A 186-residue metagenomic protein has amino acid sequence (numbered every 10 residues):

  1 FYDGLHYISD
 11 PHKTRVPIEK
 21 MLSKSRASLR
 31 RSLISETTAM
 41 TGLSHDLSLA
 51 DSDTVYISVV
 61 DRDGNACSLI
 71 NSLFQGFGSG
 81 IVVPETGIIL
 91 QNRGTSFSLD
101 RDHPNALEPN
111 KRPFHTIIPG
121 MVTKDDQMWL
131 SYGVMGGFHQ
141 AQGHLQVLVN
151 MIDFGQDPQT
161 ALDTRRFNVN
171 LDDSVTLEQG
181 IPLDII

Functional and structural regions predicted by a protein language model:
F1-L73, E85-T86, R93: Internal maturation/activation junctions in enzymes
V16-M21, D46, A50-D53, L107 (+4 more regions): Hydrophobic alpha-helical scaffolding
T41-S48, T54-I57, G76-S79, L107-N110 (+2 more regions): Generic recognition of flexible, low-complexity loop/linker segments
D63, K111, H144, D153-I186: Extended C-terminal subregions enriched in glycine
N65-L130, F154, P158: Active-site rim segments in enzyme catalytic domains, especially the processed small/beta chain of N-terminal
L73, R93-S96, G136-F138, R165-N168 (+1 more regions): Acidic, glycine-rich active-site loops and adjacent beta-strand->loop/helix elements that engage anionic groups
P113, I117, G136, Q140-H144: Catalytic-loop motifs flanking and including active-site residues across diverse enzymes
